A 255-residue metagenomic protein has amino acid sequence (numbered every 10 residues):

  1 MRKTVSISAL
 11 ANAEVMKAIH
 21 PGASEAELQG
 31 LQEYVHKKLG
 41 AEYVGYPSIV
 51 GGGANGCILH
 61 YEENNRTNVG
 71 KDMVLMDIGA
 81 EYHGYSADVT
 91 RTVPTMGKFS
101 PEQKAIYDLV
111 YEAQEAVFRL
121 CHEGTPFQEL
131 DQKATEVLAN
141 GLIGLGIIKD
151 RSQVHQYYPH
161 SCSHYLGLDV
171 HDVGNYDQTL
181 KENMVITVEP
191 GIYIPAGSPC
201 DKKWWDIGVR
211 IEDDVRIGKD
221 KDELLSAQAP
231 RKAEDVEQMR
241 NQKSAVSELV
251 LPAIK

Functional and structural regions predicted by a protein language model:
M1-K255: Active-site neighborhoods and metal-handling regions in enzymes and metal-associated proteins
